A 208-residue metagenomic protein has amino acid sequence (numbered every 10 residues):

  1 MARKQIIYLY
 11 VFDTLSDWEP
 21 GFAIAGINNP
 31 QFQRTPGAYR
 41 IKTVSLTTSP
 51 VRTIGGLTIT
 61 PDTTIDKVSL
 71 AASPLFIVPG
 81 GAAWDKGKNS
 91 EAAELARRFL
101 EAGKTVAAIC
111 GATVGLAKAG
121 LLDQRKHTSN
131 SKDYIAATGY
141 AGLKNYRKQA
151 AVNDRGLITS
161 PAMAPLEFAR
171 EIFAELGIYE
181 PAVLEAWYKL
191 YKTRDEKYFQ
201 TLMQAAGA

Functional and structural regions predicted by a protein language model:
A2-V11, L15-S16, F22, N29-T47 (+2 more regions): Active-site-adjacent pocket-lining segments in enzyme domains
G55-D62: Short gly/ser/thr-rich secondary-structure transition/capping motifs
